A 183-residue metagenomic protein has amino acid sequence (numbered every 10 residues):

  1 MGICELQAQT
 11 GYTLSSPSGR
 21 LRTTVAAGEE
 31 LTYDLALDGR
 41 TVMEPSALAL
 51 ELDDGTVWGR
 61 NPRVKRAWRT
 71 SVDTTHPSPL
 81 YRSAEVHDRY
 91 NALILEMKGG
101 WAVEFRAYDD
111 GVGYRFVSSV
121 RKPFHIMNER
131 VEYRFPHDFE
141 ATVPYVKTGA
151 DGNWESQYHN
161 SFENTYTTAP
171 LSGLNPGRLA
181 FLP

Functional and structural regions predicted by a protein language model:
M1-T10: Bacterial Sec-dependent N-terminal signal peptides
G11-P183: N-terminal accessory beta-strand-rich subdomains and adjacent acidic, glycine-rich linkers that precede catalytic cores
